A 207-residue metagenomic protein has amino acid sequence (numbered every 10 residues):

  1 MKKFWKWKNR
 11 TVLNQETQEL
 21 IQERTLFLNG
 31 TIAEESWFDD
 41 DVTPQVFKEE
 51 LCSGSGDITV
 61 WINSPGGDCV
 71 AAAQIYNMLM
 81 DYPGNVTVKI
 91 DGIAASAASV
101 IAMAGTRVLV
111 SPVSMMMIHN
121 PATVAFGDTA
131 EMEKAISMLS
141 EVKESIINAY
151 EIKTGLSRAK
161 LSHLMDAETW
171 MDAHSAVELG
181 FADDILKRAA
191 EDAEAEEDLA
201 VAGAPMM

Functional and structural regions predicted by a protein language model:
M1-A97, A104-M207: N-terminal organellar transit peptides
